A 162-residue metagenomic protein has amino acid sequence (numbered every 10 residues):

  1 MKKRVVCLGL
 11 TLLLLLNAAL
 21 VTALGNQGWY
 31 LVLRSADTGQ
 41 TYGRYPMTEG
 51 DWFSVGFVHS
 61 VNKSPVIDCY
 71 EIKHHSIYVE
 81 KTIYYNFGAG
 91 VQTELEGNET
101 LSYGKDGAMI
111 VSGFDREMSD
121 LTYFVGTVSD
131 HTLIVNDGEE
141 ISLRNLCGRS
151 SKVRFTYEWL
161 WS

Functional and structural regions predicted by a protein language model:
M1-R4: Positively charged n-region of N-terminal signal peptides that target proteins for export
C7-L24: Hydrophobic membrane-insertion alpha-helices, especially the h-region of bacterial N-terminal signal peptides
L10, L14, L31-V32, A36: Hydrophobic alpha-helical targeting segments used for export or membrane insertion
L20-S35: Aromatic-capped interface at the extracytoplasmic side of an N-terminal signal-anchor transmembrane helix
G28-Y30, W52, I67, D130 (+1 more regions): Exposed beta-strand and adjacent loop surfaces of beta-rich binding modules that mediate intermolecular recognition
R34-I83: N-terminal secretory signal peptides
V61-N62, Y85-F87, E117-M118: Short, surface-exposed beta-strand-loop junctions and turns on beta-sheet-rich folds
E80-K81, G90-S162: Mature, soluble, non-transmembrane domains
